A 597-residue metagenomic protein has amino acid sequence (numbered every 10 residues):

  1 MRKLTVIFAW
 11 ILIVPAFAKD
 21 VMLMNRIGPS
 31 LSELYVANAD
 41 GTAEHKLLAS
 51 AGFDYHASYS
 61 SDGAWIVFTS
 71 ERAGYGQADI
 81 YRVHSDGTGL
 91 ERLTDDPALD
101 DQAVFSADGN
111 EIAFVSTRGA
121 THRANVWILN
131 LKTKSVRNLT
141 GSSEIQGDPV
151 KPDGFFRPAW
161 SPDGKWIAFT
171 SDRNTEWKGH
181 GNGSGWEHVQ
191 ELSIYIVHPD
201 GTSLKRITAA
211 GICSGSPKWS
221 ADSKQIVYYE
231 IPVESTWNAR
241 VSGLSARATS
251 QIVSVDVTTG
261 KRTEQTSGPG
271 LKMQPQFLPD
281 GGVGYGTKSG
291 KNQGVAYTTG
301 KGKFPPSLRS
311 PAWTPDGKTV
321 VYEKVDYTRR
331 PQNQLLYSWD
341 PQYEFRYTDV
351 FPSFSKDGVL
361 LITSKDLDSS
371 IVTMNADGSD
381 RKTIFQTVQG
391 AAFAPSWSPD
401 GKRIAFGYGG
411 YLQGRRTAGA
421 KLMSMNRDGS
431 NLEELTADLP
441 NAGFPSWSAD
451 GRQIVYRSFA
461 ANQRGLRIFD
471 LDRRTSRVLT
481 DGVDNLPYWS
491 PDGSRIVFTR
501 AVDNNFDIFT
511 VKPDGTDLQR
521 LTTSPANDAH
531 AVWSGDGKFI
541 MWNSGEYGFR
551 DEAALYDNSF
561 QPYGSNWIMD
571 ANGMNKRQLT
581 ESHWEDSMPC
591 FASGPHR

Functional and structural regions predicted by a protein language model:
L4-I13: Sec-dependent N-terminal signal peptides
K19-A39, A43-H45, A49-Y59, R309-A312 (+1 more regions): Beta-strand-rich domains and repeat architectures in extracellular enzymes and scaffolds, especially beta-propellers
M22, I66, I112, I167 (+8 more regions): Hydrophobic beta-strand positions that form the internal "hydrophobic ladder" of WD40/Gbeta-like beta-propeller blades
R26-E33, L48-F53, T69-Y81, D95-L99 (+20 more regions): A flexible loop/linker signature enriched in serine peptidases of the S9 family
N38-T42, H84-T88, N130-K134, H198-T202 (+8 more regions): Short loop/turn segments that connect beta-strands within beta-propeller blades
S61-D62, A107-D108, P162-D163, A221-D222 (+8 more regions): Residue-level detector of Asp-centered blade-edge/turn motifs that repeat once per structural unit in beta-propeller
Q561-W567, A571-R597: Blade-level signature of beta-propeller repeat domains, shared across WD40, Kelch, NHL, RCC1 and BNR/Asp-box propellers
